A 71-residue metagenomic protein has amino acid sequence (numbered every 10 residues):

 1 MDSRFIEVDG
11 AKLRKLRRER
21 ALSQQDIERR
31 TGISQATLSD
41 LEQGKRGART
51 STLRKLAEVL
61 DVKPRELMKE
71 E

Functional and structural regions predicted by a protein language model:
M1-V8: A detector for short, charged/polar N-terminal pre-domain segments
A11-R30, K55: Short basic helix-loop element that most often maps to the first helix and adjoining turn of HTH DNA-binding modules
D26, T37, E66: Residues in the helix-turn-helix
R30, L41, E70: Residues in the recognition helix of alpha-helical DNA-binding motifs
I33-G47: Recognition helix of helix-turn-helix/homeodomain-like DNA-binding domains that insert into the DNA major groove
S51-E66: DNA major-groove recognition helix of helix-turn-helix/homeodomain DNA-binding modules
